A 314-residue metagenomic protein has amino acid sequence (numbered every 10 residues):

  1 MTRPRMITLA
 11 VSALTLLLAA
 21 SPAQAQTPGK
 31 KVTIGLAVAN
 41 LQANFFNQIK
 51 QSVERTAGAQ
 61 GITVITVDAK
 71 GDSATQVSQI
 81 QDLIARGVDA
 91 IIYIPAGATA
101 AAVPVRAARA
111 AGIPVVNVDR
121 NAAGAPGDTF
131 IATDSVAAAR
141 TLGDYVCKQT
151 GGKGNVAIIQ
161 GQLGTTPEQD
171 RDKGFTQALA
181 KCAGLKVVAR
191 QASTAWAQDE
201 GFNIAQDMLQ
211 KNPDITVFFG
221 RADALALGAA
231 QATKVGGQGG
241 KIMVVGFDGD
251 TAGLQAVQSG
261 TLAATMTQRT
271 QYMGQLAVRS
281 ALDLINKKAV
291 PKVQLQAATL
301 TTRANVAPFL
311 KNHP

Functional and structural regions predicted by a protein language model:
M1-V11: Bacterial N-terminal signal peptides that target proteins for export
T2, A20-A25: Short linear, low-complexity motifs centered on an aromatic residue
A10-A19: Bacterial N-terminal signal peptides
A23-P314: A residue-level marker of the well-folded mature domains of exported/periplasmic proteins
